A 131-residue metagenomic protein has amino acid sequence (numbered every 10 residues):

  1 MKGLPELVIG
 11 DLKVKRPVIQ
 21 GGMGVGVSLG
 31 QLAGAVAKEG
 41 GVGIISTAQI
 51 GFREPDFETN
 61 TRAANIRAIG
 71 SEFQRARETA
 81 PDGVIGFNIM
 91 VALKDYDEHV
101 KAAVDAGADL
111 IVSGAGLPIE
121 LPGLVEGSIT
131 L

Functional and structural regions predicted by a protein language model:
M1-L131: Active-site entrance/lid segments in N-terminal catalytic domains of soluble metabolic enzymes
